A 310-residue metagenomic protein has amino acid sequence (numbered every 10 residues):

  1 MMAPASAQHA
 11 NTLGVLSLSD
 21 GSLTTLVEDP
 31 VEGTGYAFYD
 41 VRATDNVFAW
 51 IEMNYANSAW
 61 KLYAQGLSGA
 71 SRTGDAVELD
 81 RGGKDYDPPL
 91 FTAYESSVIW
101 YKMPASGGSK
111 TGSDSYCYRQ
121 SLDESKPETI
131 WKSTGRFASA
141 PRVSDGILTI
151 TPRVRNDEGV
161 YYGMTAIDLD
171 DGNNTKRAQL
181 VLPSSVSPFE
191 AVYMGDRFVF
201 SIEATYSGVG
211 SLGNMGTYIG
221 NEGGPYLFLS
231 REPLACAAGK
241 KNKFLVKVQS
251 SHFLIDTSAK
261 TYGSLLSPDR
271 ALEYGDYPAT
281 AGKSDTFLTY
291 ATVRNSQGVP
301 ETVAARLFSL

Functional and structural regions predicted by a protein language model:
M1-M2: Post-signal-peptide N-terminal segment of Sec-exported extracytoplasmic proteins
A5-V31, N54-G83, S106-G135, V154-S185 (+3 more regions): Surface-exposed loop/turn elements that mediate protein-protein interactions on large endomembrane-trafficking
L26, T34-Y39: Mid-chain, structured segments of secreted extracytoplasmic proteins
F38-D40, P88-L90, S139-A140, E190 (+2 more regions): Conserved beta-strand position repeated once per blade in WD40 beta-propeller domains
A43-D45, A49-N54, S58: Long, hydrophobic/aromatic-enriched structural stretches that serve as scaffold segments
T44-V47, E95-S97, D145-I147, G195-F198 (+2 more regions): Short coil/turn segments that connect the beta-strands within blades of beta-propeller domains
F48-I51, V98-K102, T151: Hydrophobic core segments of beta-strands in well-ordered, beta-rich domains
L90-G107, G112-S115, D123, P127 (+1 more regions): Alpha-helical scaffolds that organize eukaryotic protein assemblies
